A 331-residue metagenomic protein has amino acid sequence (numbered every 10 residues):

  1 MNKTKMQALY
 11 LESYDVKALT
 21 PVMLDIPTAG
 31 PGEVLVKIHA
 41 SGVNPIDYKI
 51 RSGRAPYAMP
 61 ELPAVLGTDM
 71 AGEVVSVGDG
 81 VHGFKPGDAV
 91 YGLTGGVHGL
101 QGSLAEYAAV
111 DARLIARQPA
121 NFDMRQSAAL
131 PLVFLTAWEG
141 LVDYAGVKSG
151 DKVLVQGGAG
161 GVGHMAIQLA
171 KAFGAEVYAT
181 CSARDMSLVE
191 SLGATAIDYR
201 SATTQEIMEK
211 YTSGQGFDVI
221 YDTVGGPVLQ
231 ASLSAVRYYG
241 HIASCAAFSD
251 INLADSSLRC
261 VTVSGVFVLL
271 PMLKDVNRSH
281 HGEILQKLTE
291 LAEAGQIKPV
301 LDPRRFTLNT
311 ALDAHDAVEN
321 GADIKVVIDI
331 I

Functional and structural regions predicted by a protein language model:
N2, D25-G42, R54-G96: Glycine-rich beta-strand-centered segment in the early N-terminal region that forms part of a ligand/cofactor-binding
N2-M6, Q296-L301, L312-I331: C-terminal capping/lid region of NAD(P)-dependent oxidoreductase domains
D79-G80, A179-L188, G226-L229, S249-D250: Short glycine/proline-centered loop/turn elements that form peptide/ligand docking sites
G83, L93-G157: NAD(P)H dinucleotide-binding glycine-rich loop of Rossmann-like/cofactor-binding domains, especially the beta1-alpha1
A128-S201: Mid-domain Rossmann-like dinucleotide-binding core that forms the NAD(H)/NADP(H) cofactor-binding site
T195-S264: Glycine-rich cofactor phosphate-binding loops and adjacent beta1-alpha1 units of small-molecule cofactor enzyme domains
D255-P303: C-terminal substrate-binding/catalytic core of Rossmann-like NAD(P)-dependent dehydrogenases/reductases
